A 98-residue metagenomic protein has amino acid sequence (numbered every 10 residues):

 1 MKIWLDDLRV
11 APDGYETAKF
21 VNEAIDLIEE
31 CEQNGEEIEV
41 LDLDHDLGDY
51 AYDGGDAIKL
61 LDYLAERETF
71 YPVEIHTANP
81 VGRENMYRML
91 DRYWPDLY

Functional and structural regions predicted by a protein language model:
M1-Y98: Catalytic phosphate/metal-binding cores of nucleic-acid and nucleotide-processing enzymes, i.e., regions that mediate
